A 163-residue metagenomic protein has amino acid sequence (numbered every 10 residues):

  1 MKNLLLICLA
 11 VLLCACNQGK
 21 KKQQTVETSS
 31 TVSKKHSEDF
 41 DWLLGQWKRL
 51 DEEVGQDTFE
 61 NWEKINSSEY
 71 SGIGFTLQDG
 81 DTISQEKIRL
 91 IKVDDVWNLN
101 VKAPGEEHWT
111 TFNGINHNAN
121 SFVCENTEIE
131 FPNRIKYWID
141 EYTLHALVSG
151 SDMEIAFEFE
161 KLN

Functional and structural regions predicted by a protein language model:
K2-I7: Sec-dependent signal peptide recognition, specifically the positively charged N-region followed immediately by
L13-A15: C-terminal motif of bacterial Sec signal peptides marking the signal peptidase cleavage site
N17-G19: Bacterial signal peptide processing site
S29, E107-W109, N113, A119 (+1 more regions): Edge beta-strand at a domain terminus
V32-Q46, R89-I91: N-terminal helix-cap/turn-to-beta initiation motif at the start of protein domains
R49, Q56-N126: Central antiparallel beta-sheet cores of small beta-barrel/beta-sandwich binding domains
E52-Q56, D152-E154: Solvent-exposed loop/turn segments connecting transmembrane beta-strands in outer-membrane beta-barrel proteins
C124-N126, E130, I135-W138, H145-S149: Well-ordered alpha/beta subsegment
